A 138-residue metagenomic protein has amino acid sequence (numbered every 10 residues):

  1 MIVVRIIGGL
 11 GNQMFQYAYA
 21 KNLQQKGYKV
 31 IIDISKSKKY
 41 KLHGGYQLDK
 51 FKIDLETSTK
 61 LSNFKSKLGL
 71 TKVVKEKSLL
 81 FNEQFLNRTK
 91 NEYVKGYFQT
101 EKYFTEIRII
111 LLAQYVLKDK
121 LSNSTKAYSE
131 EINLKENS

Functional and structural regions predicted by a protein language model:
M1-V3: Extreme N-terminal starter segment of soluble prokaryotic enzymes
I6-F15, K38: A short, glycine/small-residue-rich beta-strand->loop->alpha-helix junction that serves as a flexible
Q13-Q24: Histidine-anchored nucleotide/phosphate-binding helix
L23, S35, L48: Short, surface-exposed polybasic/aromatic micro-patch for ligand or macromolecular engagement
Q25-K29, D54: Structural alpha-beta junctions
K29-Y40: A short beta-strand-loop structural module common to alpha/beta enzyme folds
H43-S138: Secretory-pathway luminal glycosyltransferase catalytic domains
